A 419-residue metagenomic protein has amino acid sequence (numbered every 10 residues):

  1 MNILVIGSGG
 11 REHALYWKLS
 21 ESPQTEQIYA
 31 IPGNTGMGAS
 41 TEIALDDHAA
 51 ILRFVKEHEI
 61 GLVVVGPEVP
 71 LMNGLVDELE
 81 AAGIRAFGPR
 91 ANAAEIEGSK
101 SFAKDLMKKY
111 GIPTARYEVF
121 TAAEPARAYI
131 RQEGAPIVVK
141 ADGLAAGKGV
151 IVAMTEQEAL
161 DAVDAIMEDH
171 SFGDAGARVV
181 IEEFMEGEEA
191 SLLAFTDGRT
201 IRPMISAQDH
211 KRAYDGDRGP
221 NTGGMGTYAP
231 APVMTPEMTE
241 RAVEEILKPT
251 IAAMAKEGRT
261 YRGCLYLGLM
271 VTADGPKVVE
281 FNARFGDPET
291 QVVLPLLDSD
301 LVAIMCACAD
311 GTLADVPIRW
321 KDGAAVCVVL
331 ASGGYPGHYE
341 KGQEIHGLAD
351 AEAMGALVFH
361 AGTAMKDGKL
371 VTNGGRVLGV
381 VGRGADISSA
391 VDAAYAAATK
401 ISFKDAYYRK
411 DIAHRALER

Functional and structural regions predicted by a protein language model:
M1-A91: ATP-binding N-terminal substructure of ATP-dependent carboxylate-amine bond-forming enzymes
L4-V5, G98-R178, P232, P236-K248: Active-site nucleotide/adenylate-binding loops and adjacent lid/helix of ATP-dependent enzymes
E21, E57, F87, K109-G111 (+12 more regions): Solvent-exposed alpha-helices and their adjacent loops that cap or buttress functional pockets in soluble metabolic
A30-I31, V64-V65, A86-P89, R116-V119 (+5 more regions): General beta-strand structural signal in soluble alpha/beta enzymes
G149, A153-T290: Internal nucleotide-binding/catalytic subdomain
V243-L265, N282-A353: Active-site "cap" helix and flanking loop/linker of ATP-utilizing ligase/carboxylase catalytic domains
A307-R419: Peripheral (often C-terminal) accessory segments that flank ATP-dependent C-N-forming ligase machineries
